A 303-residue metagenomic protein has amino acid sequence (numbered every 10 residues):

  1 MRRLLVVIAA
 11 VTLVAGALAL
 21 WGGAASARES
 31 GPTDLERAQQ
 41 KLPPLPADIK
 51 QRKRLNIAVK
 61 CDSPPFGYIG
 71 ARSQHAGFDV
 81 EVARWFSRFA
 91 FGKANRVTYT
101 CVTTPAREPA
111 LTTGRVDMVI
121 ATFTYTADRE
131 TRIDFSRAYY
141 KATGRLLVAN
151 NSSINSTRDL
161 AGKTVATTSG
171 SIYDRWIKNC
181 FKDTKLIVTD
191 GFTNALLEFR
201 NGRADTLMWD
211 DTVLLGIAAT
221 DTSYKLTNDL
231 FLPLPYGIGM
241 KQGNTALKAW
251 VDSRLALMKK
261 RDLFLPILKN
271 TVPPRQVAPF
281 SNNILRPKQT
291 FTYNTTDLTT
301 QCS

Functional and structural regions predicted by a protein language model:
R28-V119: Extracytoplasmic small-molecule ligand-binding "clamshell" domains of the periplasmic binding protein/Venus flytrap
E29-Q40, V80-R84, N151, S169-S171 (+1 more regions): Extended ligand-binding regions for polar small-molecule ligands
L42, V97-P109, S152, I187-L197 (+2 more regions): Short helix-initiation/N-cap motifs at beta->coil->alpha
L55-V59, A76, T157-S171: Short loop->beta-strand "edge-of-pocket" segments that line small-molecule binding or catalytic clefts across diverse
R72, R84-N95, Y173-D190, A218-A219: Ligand-binding cleft/hinge of the Venus flytrap
R84, R96-D159: Acidic, polar ligand-binding/catalytic clefts
A106, T122-T131, W176-N179, T193 (+1 more regions): A ligand-binding cleft/hinge motif common to bilobed small-molecule-binding domains
Y140-V148, D211, L215-A256, P274-L298: Periplasmic-binding protein-like
